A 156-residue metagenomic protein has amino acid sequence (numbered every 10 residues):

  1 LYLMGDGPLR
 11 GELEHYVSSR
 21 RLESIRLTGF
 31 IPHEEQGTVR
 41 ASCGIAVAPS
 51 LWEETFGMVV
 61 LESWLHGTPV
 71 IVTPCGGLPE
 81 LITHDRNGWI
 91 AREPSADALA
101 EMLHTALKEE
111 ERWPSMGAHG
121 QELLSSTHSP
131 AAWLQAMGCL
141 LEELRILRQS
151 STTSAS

Functional and structural regions predicted by a protein language model:
G11-I31: Nucleotide-activated donor-binding/catalytic signature segment of Leloir-type glycosyltransferases, i.e., the conserved
F30-I31, T38-C43: Short alpha-helical donor nucleotide-sugar binding micro-motif in glycosyltransferases
G37, T55, V60-L65, P79-E80 (+1 more regions): Short alpha-helical segment that forms part of, or immediately flanks, the ligand-binding pocket in carbohydrate-active
A41-T55, T68: Acidic donor-binding loop of glycosyltransferase active sites
L51, T68, V72-P79, E93-P94: Short glycine-rich donor-binding/catalytic loop of glycosyltransferases that coordinates the nucleotide-sugar
H84-D85, W89-A96, T105-E111: Conserved acidic donor-binding segment of nucleotide-sugar-dependent glycosyltransferases
A98, T105, R112-S126, W133-C139: A short, well-ordered alpha-helix in the C-terminal region of glycosyltransferases
S126, P130-S156: C-terminal alpha-helical cap of glycosyltransferases
